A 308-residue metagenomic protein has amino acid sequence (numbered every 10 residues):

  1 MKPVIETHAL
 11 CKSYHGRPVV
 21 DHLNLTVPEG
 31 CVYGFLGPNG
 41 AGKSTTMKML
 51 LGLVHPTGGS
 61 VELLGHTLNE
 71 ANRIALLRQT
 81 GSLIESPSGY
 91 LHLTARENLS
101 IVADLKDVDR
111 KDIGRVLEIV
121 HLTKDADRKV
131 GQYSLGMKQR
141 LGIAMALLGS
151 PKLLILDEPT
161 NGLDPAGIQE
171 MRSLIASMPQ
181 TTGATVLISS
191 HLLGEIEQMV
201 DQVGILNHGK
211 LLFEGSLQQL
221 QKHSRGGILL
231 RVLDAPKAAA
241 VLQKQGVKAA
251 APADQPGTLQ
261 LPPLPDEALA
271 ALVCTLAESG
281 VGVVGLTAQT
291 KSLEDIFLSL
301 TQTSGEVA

Functional and structural regions predicted by a protein language model:
M1-K2, E306-A308: Short, low-complexity, intrinsically disordered N-terminal peptides in bacterial proteins
K2-T7, K12-I188, L193-N207, F213: ABC transporter nucleotide-binding domains
E29, K124, L141, D234 (+2 more regions): Non-catalytic surface loops within mature trypsin-like serine protease
G58, A75, E97, D112 (+4 more regions): An acidic, carboxylate-rich microenvironment
D104-D107, R225, Q302-E306: Non-catalytic alpha-helical coupling and interface elements of nucleotide-dependent molecular machines and regulators
R172-P262: ABC transporter nucleotide-binding domain
I228-L300, A308: Short, charged/small-residue-rich alpha-helical element at the C-terminal edge of ABC transporter nucleotide-binding
